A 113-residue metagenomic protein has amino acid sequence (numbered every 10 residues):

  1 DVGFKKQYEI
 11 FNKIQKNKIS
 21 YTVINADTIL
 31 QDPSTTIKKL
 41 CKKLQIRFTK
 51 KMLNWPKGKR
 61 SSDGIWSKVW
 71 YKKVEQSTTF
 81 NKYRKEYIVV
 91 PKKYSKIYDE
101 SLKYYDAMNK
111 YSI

Functional and structural regions predicted by a protein language model:
D1-I46: PAPS-dependent sulfotransferase catalytic domain
K42, I46-I113: PAPS-dependent sulfotransferases, especially Golgi type II membrane carbohydrate sulfotransferases
